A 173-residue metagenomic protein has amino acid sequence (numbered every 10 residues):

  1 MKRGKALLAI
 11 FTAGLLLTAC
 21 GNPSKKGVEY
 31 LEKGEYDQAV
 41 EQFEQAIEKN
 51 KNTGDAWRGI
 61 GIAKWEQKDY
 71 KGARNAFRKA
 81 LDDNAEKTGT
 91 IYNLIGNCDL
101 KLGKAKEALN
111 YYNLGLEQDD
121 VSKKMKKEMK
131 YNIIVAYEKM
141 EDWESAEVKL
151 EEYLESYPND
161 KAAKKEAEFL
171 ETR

Functional and structural regions predicted by a protein language model:
C20-P23, G54-D55, K87-T90, K123-K127 (+1 more regions): Helix-start (N-cap) detector for alpha-helical repeat units in TPR-like alpha-solenoids, especially tetratricopeptide
E32-K33, E66, K101, V135 (+2 more regions): Register position in tetratricopeptide repeats
Q45-A46, K79-L81, L114-G115, Y153: Canonical positions in the second alpha-helix
K51, A85-E86, D120, P158: Short coil turns that delineate tetratricopeptide repeat
G59-I62, N93-L94, E128, N132 (+1 more regions): Canonical tetratricopeptide repeat
